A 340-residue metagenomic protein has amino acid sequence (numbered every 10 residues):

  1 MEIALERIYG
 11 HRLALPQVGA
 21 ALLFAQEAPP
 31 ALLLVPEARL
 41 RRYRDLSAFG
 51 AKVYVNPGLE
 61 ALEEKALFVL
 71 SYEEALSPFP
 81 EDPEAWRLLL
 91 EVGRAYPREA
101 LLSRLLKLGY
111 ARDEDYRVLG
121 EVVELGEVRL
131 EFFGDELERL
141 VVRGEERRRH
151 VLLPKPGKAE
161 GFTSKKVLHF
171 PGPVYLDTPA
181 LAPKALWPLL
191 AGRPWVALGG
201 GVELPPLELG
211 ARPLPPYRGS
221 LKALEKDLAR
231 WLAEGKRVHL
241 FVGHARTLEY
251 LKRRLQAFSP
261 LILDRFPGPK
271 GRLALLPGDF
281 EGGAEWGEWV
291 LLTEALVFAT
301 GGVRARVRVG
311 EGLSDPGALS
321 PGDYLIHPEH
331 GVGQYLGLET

Functional and structural regions predicted by a protein language model:
M1-T340: ASCE RecA-like P-loop NTPase motor cores that couple ATP hydrolysis to mechanical translocation on nucleic acids
